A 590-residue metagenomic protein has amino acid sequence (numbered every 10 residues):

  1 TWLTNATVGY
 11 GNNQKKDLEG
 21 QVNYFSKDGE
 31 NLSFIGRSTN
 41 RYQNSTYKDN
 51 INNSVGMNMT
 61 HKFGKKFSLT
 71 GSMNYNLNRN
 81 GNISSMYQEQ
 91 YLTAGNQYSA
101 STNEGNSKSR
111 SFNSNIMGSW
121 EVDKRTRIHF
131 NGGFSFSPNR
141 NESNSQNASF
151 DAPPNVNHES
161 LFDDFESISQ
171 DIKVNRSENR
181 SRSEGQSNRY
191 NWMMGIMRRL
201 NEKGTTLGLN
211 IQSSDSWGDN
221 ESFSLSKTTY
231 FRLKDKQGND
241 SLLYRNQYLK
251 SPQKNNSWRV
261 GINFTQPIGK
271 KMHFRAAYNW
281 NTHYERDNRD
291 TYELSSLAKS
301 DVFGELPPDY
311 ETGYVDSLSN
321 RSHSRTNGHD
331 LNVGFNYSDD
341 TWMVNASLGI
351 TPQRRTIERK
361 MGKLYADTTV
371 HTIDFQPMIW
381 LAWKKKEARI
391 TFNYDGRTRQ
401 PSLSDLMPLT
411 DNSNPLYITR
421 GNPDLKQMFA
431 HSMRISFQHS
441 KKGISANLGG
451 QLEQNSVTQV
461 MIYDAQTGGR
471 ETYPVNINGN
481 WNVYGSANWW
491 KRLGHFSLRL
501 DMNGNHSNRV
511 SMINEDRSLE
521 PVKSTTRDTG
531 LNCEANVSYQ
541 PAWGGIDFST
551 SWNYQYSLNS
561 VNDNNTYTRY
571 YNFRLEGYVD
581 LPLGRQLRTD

Functional and structural regions predicted by a protein language model:
T1-K16, D28-D590: Primarily recognizes Gram-negative and organellar outer-membrane beta-barrels
Q21-Y24, L558: Catalytic cores of nucleotide-enabled group-transfer and carboxylate-activating enzymes in metabolic and assembly-line
